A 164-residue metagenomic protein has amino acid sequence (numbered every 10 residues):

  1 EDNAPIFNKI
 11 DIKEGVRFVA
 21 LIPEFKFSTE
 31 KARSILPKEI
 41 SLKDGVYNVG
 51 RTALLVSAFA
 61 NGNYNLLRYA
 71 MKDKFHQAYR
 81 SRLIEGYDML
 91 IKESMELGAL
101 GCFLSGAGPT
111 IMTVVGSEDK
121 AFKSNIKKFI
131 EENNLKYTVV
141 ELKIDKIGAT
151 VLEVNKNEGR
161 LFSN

Functional and structural regions predicted by a protein language model:
E1-L97, S117-F162: ATP-dependent small-molecule kinase catalytic core of the GHMP/sugar-kinase superfamily and closely related
P23, P109-T110: Short, proline-centered helix/strand-breaking motifs
F75, T110-I111: Short secondary-structure capping/turn micro-motifs that flank functional sites
L100: Short acidic/polar active-site loop segments enriched in Thr and Asp
L104-A107: Short acidic/histidine-rich active-site segments
M112-G116: Short hydrophobic/aromatic beta-strand micro-patches that form the beta-sheet surface supporting nucleotide- or nucleic
